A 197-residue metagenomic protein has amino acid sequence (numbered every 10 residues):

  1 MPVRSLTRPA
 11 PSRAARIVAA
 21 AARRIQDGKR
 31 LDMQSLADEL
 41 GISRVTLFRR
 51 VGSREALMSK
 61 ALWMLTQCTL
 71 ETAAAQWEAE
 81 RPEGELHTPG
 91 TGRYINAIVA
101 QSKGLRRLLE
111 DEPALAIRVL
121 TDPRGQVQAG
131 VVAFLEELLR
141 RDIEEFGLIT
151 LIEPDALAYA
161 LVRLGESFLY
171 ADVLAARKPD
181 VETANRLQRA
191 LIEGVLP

Functional and structural regions predicted by a protein language model:
M1-E39, E55-S59, M64: Basic, helix-initiating cap at the start of DNA-binding domains
A20-R24, I98, L164: Short amphipathic alpha-helical elements of helix-turn-helix/winged-helix folds
G41-L57: Short hydrophobic/aromatic patch on the recognition helix
T46-L47, C68, E80-E85, A158 (+1 more regions): Charge-biased, low-complexity intrinsically disordered regions
K60, A74-L105, L157-A158: Hydrophobic alpha-helical connector segments
P89-D111, G125-A129, E136, A175: Helical hydrophobic small-molecule/effector-binding pocket
R107, I117-G147, D155-V162: Amphipathic alpha-helical packing segments from all-alpha helical-bundle domains
I143-A190: Hydrophobic/aromatic-rich alpha-helical bundle segments in the mid-to-C-terminal region
